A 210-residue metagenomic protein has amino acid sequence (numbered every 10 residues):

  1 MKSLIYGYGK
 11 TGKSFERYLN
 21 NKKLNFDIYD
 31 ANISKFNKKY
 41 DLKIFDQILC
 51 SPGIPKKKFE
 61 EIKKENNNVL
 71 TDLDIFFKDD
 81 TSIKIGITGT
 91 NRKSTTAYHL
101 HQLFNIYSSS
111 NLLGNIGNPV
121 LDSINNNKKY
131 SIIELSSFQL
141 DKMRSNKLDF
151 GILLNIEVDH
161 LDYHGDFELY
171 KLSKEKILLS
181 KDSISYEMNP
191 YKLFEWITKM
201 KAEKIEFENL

Functional and structural regions predicted by a protein language model:
M1-G86, E208: Short, basic phosphate-binding NTP loop
K2, K84, S109, Y130-I132: Residue-level preference for the first positions of well-ordered beta-strands
T11, S34, N118, F138 (+1 more regions): Conserved Rossmann-like nucleotide-cofactor binding loop
G12-F15, K93-H99, P119, L135: Short glycine/serine/threonine-rich phosphate/pyrophosphate-binding segments that cradle anionic phosphate groups
Y29-F36, N105, S109-N127: Conserved substrate/cofactor phosphate-moiety recognition/catalytic segment in nucleotide-dependent phosphotransferases
D30, K35, T71-L73, L113-G117 (+3 more regions): Short loop/edge segments at beta-strand edges and connector loops that shape dinucleotide/nucleotide cofactor-binding
D72-I116: Walker A (P-loop) phosphate-binding motif
N127-L210: Flexible active-site lid/hinge loop adjacent to a nucleotide/diphosphate and Mg2+-phosphate binding pocket
